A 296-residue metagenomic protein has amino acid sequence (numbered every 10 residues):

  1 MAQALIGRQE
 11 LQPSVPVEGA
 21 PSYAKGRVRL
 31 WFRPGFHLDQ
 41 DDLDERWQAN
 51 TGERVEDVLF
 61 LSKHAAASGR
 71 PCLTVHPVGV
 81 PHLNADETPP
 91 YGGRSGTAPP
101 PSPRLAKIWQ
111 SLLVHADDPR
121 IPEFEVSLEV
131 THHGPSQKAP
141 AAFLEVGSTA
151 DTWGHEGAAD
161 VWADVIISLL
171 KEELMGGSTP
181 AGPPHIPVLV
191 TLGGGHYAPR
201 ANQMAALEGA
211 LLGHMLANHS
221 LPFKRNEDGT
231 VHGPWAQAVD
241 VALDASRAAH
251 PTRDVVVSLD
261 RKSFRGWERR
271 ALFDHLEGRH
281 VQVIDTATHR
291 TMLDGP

Functional and structural regions predicted by a protein language model:
M1-K138, T149-A150, E156-D160, I167-A201 (+1 more regions): N-terminal catalytic or cofactor-binding beta/alpha core of small enzyme domains
I6, E208, L212-G213: Local beta-strand/beta-hairpin segments that build beta-sheet-rich folds
A205-G209, D274: Short secondary-structure boundary/capping segments
